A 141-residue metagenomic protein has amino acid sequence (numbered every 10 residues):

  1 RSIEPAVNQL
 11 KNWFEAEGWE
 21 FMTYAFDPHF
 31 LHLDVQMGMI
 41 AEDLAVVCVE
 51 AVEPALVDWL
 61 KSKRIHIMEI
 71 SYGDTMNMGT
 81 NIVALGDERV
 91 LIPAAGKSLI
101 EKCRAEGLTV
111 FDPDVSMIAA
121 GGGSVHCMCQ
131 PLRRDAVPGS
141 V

Functional and structural regions predicted by a protein language model:
R1-V141: The feature marks the mature, well-folded catalytic cores of soluble enzymes
